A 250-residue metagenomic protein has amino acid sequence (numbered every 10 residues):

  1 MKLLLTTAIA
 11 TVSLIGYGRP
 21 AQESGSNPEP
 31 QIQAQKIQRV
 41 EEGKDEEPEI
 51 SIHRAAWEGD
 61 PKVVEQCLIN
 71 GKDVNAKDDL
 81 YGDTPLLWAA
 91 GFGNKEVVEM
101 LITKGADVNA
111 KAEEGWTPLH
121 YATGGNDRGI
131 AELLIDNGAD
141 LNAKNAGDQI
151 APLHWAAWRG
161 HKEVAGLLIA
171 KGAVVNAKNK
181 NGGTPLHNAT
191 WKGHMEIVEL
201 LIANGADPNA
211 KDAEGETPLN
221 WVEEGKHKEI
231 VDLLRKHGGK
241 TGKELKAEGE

Functional and structural regions predicted by a protein language model:
K2-A8: Sec-dependent signal peptide recognition, specifically the positively charged N-region followed immediately by
L4, G16-N70, E99, T103 (+4 more regions): Intrinsically disordered, low-complexity regulatory segments in ankyrin-centric signaling systems
D45, D78-D79, A112, N145-A146 (+3 more regions): Ankyrin repeat boundary/linker residues
I50-H53, T84-L87, T117-H120, I150-H154 (+2 more regions): Ankyrin repeat (ANK) core detector
R54-D60, W88-N94, Y121-D127, W155-H161 (+2 more regions): Ankyrin repeat A-helix N-terminal signature
D60-L68, N94-I102, D127-I135, H161-I169 (+2 more regions): Ankyrin repeat structural motif
P208-E250: Leucine-rich solenoid repeat scaffolds
